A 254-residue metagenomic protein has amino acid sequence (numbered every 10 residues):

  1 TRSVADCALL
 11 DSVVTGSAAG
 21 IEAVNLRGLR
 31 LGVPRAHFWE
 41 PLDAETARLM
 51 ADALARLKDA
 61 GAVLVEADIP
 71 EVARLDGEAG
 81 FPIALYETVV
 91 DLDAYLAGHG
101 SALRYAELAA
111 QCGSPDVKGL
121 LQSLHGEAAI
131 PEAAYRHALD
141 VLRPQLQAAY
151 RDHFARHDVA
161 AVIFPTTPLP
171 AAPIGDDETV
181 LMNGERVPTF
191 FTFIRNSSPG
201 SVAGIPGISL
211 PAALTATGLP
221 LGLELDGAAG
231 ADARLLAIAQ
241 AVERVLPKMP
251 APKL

Functional and structural regions predicted by a protein language model:
T1-E40, A51-A60, S201-L254: Structural helix-boundary/capping segments
R2-A19, E40-A73, E87-E107: Acidic-enriched catalytic cores of C-N bond-cleaving enzymes acting on peptides and small amides
V14-S17, V141-A148, T189-F190: Short gly/ser/thr-rich secondary-structure transition/capping motifs
G28-G32, Y86-A148, P165, L169 (+1 more regions): Short helix-loop capping/hinge segments that flank enzyme active sites or metal/cofactor-binding pockets
P41-M50, A79-P82, A133-V141: Active-site pocket-shaping loop/turn-to-helix segments
A149-D152, V187-P211: Small-aliphatic-rich amphipathic alpha-helix that forms the alpha element of a beta-alpha
H157, A172-F193: Short, surface-exposed loop/helix-turn segments at secondary-structure junctions that function as lids/hinges flanking
A160: Conserved acidic residues
